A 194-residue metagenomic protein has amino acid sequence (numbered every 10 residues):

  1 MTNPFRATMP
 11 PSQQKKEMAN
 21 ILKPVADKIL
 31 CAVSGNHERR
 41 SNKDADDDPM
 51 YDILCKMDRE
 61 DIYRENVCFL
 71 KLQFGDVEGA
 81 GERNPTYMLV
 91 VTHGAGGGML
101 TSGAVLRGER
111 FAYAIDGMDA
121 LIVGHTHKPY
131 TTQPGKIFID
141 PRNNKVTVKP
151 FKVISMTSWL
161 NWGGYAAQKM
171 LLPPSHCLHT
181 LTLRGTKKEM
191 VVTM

Functional and structural regions predicted by a protein language model:
M1-E65: Core catalytic region of metal-dependent phosphoesterases/phosphodiesterases, especially metallo-beta-lactamase-like
P24, I62-R64, R83, K145 (+1 more regions): A generic structural signal for short, solvent-exposed coil/turn residues that cap or connect secondary-structure
S34, F74, V91-A95: Short, structured patches in soluble enzyme cores that scaffold and shape functional sites
I62-C68, G124-H127: A generic structural motif
Y63, K71, T92, I154: General small-molecule cofactor/ligand-binding pocket signal
N66-E82, P134-K136: Short acidic-hydrophobic surface loop/beta-edge motif
P85-L89, A95-V191: Conserved beta-sheet core of the metallophosphoesterase superfamily
